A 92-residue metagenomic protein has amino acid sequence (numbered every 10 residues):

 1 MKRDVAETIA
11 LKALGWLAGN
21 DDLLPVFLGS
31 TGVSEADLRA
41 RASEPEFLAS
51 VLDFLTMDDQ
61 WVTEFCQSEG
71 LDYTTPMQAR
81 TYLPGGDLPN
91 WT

Functional and structural regions predicted by a protein language model:
M1-T92: Metal- and O2-centered redox machinery and metal/ROS homeostasis
